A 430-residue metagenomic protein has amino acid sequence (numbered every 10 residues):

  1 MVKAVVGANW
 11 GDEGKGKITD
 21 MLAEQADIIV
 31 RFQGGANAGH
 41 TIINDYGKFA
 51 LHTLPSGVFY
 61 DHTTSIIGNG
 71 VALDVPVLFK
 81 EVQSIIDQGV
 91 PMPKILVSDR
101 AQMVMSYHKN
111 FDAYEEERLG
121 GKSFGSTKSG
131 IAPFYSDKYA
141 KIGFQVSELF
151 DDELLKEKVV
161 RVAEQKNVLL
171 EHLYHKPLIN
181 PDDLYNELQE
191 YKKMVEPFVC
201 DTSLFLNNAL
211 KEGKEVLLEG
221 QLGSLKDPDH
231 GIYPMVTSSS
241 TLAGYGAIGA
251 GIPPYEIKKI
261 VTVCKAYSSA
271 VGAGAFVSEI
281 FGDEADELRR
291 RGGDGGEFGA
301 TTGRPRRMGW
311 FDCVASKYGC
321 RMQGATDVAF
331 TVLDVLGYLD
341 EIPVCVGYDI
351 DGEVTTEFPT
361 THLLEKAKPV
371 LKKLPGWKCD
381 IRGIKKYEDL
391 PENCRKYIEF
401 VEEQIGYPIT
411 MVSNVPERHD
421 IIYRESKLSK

Functional and structural regions predicted by a protein language model:
M1-K430: Non-transmembrane, aqueous-exposed alpha-helical and coiled segments at domain scale
